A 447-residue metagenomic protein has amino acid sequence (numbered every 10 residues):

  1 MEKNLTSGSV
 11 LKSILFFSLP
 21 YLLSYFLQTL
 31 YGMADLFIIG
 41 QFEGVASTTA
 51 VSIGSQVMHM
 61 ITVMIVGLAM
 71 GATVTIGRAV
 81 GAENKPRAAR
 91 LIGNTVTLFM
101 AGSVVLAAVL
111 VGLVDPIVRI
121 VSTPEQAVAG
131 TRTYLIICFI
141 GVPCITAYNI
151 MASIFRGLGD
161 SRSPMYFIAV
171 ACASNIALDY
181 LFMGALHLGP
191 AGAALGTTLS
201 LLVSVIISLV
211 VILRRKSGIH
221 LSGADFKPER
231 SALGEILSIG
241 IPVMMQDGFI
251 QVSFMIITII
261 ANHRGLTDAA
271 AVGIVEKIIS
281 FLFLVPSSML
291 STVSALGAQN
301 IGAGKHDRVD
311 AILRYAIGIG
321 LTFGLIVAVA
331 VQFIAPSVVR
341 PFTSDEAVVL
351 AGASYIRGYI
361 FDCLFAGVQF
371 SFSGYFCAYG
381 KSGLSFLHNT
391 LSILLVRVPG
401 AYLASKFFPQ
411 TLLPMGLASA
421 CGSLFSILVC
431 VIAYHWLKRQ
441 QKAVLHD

Functional and structural regions predicted by a protein language model:
M1-S18, I76-P143, A185-I241, G297-D362 (+1 more regions): Short alpha-helical transmembrane segments in multi-pass integral membrane proteins
K12-T73, G77, I241-A261: Signature of the first transmembrane helix
F16-G32, I137, A171, S200-S204 (+3 more regions): Transmembrane helical elements of multi-pass membrane transporters/channels
L19, L23, G54-V57, T97-A101 (+13 more regions): Hydrophobic residues within alpha-helical transmembrane segments of multi-pass solute transporters/permease subunits
Y21, Y25, F37, V74 (+15 more regions): Transmembrane alpha-helix boundary and packing residues in multipass membrane permease domains and related
L30-T49, V118-E125, L181-L188, G248-F281 (+3 more regions): Helix-terminus/linker motif at the lipid-water interface of multi-pass membrane proteins
T48-A108, I145-P164, T258, A271-A335 (+1 more regions): Small-residue-rich hydrophobic transmembrane alpha-helices
A69, I137-R156, P164-C172, A193-S208 (+4 more regions): Short runs within selected transmembrane alpha-helices of multi-pass transporters and secretion channels
